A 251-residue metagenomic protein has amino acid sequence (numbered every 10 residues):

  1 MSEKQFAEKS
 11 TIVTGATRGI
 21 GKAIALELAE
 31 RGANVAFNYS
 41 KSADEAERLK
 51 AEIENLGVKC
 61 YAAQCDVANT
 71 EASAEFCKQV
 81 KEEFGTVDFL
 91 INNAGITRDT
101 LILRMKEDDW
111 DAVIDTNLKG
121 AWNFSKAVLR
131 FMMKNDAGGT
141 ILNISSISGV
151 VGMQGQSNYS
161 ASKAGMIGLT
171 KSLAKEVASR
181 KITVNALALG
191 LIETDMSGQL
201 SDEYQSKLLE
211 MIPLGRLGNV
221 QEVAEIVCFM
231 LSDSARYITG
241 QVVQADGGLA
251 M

Functional and structural regions predicted by a protein language model:
S10, T17-G19: Conserved glycine-rich cofactor-binding loop
A33-R48: Conserved glycine-rich Rossmann-like NAD(P)H-binding loop of the short-chain dehydrogenase/reductase
L101-I102, D109-I114, S197, L208: Substrate-binding pocket helix/loop in short-chain dehydrogenase/reductase
S125, S162, T170: Active-site helix of classical SDR
R130, K175-S179, R236: Alpha-helical segment proximal to the catalytic Tyr-Lys
S146: Residue(s) in the substrate-gating loop at a strand-loop-helix junction that position the organic substrate next
I212-V223: A conserved structural motif in NAD(P)-dependent oxidoreductases
